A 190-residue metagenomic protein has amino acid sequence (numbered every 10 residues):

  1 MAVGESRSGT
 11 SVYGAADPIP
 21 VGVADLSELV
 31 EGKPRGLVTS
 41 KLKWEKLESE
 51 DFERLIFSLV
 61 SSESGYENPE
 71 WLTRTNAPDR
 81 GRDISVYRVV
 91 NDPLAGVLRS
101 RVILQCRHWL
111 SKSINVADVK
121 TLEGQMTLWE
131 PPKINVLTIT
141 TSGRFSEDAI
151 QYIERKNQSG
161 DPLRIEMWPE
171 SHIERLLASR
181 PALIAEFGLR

Functional and structural regions predicted by a protein language model:
M1-R190: Mixed-charge (Asp/Glu-Lys/Arg
